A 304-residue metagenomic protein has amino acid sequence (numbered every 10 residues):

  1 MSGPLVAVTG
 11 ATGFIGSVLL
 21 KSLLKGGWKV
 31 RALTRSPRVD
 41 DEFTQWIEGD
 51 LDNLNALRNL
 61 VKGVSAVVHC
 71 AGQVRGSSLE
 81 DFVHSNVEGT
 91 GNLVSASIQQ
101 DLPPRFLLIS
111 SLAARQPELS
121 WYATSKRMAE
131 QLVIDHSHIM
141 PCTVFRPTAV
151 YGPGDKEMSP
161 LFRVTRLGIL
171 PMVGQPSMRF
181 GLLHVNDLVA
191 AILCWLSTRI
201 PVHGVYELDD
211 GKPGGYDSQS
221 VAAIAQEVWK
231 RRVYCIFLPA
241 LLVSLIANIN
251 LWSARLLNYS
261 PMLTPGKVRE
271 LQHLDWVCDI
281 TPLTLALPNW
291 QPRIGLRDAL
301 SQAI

Functional and structural regions predicted by a protein language model:
L5, L274-I304: Amphipathic terminal alpha-helices
V6-G26: N-terminal Rossmann NAD(P)H-binding glycine-rich loop of SDR-like oxidoreductase domains
R38, T44, E48-E88, A96 (+1 more regions): NAD(P)H-binding glycine-rich loop region in Rossmannoid oxidoreductase-like domains and their noncatalytic homologs
H69, E88-R127, T143: Conserved Rossmann-fold NAD(P)-dependent oxidoreductase catalytic core, especially the SDR/UDP-sugar
G76, L112-W121, V150-D155: Conserved catalytic-site region of short-chain dehydrogenase/reductase
Q131-P153: Conserved beta-loop-beta element that borders a ligand/cofactor-binding pocket
K156-P160, G174-S197, H203-E207, D217: Substrate-positioning beta->alpha
T198-M262, I294-I304: Mid/C-terminal beta-alpha module of Rossmann-like enzyme folds, strongest in SDR-family dehydrogenases/epimerases
